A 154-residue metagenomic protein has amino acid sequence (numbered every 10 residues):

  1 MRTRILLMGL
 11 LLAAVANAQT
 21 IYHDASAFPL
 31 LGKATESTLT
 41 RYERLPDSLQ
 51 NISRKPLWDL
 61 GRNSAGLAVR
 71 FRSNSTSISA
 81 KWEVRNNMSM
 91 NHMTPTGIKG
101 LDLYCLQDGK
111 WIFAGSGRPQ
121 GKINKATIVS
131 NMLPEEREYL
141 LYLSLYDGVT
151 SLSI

Functional and structural regions predicted by a protein language model:
M1-T20: Bacterial Sec-dependent N-terminal signal peptides
A18-I154: N-terminal secretory targeting modules
